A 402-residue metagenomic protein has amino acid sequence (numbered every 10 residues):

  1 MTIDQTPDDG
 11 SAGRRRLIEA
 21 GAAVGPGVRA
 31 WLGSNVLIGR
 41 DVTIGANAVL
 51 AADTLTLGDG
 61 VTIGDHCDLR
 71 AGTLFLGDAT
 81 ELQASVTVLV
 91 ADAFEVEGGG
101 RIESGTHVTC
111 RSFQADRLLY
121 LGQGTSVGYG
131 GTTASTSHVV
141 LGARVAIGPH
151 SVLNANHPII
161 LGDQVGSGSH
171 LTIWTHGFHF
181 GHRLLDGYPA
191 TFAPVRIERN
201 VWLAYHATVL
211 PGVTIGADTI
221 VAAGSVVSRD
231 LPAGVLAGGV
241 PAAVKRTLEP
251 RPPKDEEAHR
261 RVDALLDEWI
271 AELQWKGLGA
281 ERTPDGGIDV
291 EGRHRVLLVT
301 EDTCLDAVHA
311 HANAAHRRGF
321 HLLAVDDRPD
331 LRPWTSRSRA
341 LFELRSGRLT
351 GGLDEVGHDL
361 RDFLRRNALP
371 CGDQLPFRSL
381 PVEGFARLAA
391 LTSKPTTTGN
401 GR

Functional and structural regions predicted by a protein language model:
M1-R29, G33-N35, G39-D41, N47 (+5 more regions): Terminal amphipathic alpha-helical/low-complexity segments used for targeting or macromolecular assembly
I3-L17, P26-L37, T43-V213, T247-E249: Flexible, glycine/small-residue-enriched loop-and-beta-strand segment within the central core of proteins
F192, G216, P232: Active-site lining segments that contact anionic ligands and/or coordinate catalytic metals
I215-R229: C-terminal/domain-terminus segments
V221, A237-G239: Hydrophobic alpha-helical packing residues
R229-G234, P241-K245: Contiguous mid-protein beta-loop-alpha structural module that forms a pocket-lining wall or clamp of enzyme active
